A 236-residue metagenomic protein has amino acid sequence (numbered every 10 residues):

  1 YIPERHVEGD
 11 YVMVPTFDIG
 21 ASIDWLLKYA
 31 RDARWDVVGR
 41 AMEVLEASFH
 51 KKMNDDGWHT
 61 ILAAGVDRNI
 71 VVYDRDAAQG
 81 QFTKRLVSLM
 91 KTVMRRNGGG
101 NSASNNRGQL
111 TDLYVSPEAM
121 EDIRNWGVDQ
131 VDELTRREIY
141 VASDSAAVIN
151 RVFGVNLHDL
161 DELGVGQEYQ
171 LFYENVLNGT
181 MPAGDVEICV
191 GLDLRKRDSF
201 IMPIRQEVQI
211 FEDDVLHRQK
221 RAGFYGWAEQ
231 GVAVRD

Functional and structural regions predicted by a protein language model:
Y1-I19: Assembly/oligomerization interface modules of large self-assembling protein complexes
V14-P15, A21, V44, S48: Small-residue-rich
F17-R31: Glycine-rich, often proline-containing surface loops adjacent to acidic residues and nearby aromatics that form
R34-M42, E46: Short, charged, low-complexity patches
V38, N54-V71: Short, glycine/acidic-rich hinge or "gate" loops at secondary-structure transitions that mediate conformational
E43-L62, R95-G108: Secondary-structure boundary elements
V66-A147: Extended, solvent-exposed, turn-rich assembly/linker loops in the middle of proteins
W126-D236: Sequence/fold signature of self-assembling virion shell proteins
